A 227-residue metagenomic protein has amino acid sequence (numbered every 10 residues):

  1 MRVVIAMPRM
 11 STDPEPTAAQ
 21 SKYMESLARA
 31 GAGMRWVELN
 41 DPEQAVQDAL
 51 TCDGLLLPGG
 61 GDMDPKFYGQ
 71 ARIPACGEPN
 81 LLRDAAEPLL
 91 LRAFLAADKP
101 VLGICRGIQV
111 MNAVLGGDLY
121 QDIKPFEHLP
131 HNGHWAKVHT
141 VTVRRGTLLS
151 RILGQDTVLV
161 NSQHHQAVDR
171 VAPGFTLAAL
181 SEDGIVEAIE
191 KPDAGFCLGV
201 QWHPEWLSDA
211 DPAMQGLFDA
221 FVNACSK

Functional and structural regions predicted by a protein language model:
M1-I104, A113-V114, Y120, K124-I152 (+4 more regions): N-terminal beta1-alpha1 cap of cysteine-dependent amidohydrolase-like domains
G107: Basic (Lys/Arg-enriched) interaction patch that binds polyanionic ligands
L153-L159: Catalytic cores of DNA base-excision repair glycosylases
L159-N161, A179-L180: Short beta-strand
N161-H165, A172: A glycine-rich beta-turn/hairpin centered on an aromatic-Pro dipeptide
L198-Q201: Active-site-proximal beta-strand elements of phosphoester/diester hydrolases
